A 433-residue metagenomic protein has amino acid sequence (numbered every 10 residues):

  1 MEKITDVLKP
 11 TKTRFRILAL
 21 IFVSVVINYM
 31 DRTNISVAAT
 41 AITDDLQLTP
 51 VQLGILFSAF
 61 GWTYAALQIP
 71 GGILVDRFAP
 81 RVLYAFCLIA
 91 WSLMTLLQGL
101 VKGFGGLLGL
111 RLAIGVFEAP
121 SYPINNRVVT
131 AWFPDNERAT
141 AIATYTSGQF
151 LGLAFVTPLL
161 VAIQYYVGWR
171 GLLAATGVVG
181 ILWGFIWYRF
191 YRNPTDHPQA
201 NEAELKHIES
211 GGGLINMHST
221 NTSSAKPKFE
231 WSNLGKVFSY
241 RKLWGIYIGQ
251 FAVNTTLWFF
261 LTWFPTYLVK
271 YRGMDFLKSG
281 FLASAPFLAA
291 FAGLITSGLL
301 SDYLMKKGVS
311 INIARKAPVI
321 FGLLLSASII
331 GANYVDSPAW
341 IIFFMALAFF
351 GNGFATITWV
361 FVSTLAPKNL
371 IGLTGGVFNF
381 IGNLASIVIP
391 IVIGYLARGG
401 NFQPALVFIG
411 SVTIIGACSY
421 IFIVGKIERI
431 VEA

Functional and structural regions predicted by a protein language model:
M1-T33: Cytosolic juxtamembrane N-terminal segment immediately preceding the first transmembrane helix of multi-pass
I35-S36, G235-I295, A355, W359 (+2 more regions): Extracytoplasmic gate region of multi-pass secondary transporters
Q47, A79, L100-G106, F117 (+3 more regions): Helix-breaking motifs and short loop linkers at transmembrane-helix boundaries and internal kinks in secondary membrane
A66-K102: Conserved MFS/SLC helix-loop-helix module at the cytosolic interface between two early adjacent transmembrane helices
L110-Q149: Cytoplasmic helix-loop-helix junction between adjacent transmembrane helices in 12-TM secondary transporters
Y145, Q149-P198: Helix-loop-helix hairpin linking two adjacent transmembrane segments in secondary transporters
L294, S363-G399: A late C-terminal transmembrane helix in Major Facilitator Superfamily
N312-T358: C-terminal transmembrane helical hairpin of 12-TM major facilitator-type secondary transporters
